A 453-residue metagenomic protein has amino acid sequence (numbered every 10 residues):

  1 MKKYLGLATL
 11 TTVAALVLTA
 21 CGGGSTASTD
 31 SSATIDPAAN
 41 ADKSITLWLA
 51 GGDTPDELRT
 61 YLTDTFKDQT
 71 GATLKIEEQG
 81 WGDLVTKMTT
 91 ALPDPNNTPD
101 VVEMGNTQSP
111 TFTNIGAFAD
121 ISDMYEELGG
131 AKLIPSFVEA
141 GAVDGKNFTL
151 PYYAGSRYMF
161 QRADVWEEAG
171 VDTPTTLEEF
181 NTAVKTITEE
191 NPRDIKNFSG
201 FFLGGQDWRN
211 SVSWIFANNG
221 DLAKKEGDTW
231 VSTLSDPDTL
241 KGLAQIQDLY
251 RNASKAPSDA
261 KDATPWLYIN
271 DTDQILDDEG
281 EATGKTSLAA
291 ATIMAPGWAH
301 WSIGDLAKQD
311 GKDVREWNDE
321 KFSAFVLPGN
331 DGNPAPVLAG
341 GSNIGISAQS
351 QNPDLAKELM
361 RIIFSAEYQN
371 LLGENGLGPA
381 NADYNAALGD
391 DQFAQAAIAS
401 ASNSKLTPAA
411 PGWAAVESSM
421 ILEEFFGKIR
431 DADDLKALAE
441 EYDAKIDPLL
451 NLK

Functional and structural regions predicted by a protein language model:
Y4-L10, A14, G22-T111, D319 (+5 more regions): Conserved N-terminal structural module of periplasmic/extracytoplasmic solute-binding proteins
D36-A39, N106-R157, W214, W317-F325: Hinge/lid segment of periplasmic solute-binding proteins
D36-P37, S122-L133, P192, S199-F201 (+6 more regions): Short, solvent-exposed loop/beta-turn-alpha elements that line the ligand-binding surface or hinge of extracytoplasmic
T73, E167, S400-K453: Conserved C-terminal helix/tail region of periplasmic/extracytoplasmic solute-binding proteins
A91, T98-D100, G129-D164, S199 (+3 more regions): A structural signal for short loop-to-beta-strand junctions that line the ligand-binding cleft of periplasmic/secreted
F148-Y152, R157, N181-S232, D238-K241 (+1 more regions): Extracytoplasmic/periplasmic solute-binding protein
N197, D221-L306: Extracytoplasmic ligand-binding clamshell segments of periplasmic binding protein
W301-K312, L338, S342-A415: Mature extracytoplasmic/periplasmic domains
